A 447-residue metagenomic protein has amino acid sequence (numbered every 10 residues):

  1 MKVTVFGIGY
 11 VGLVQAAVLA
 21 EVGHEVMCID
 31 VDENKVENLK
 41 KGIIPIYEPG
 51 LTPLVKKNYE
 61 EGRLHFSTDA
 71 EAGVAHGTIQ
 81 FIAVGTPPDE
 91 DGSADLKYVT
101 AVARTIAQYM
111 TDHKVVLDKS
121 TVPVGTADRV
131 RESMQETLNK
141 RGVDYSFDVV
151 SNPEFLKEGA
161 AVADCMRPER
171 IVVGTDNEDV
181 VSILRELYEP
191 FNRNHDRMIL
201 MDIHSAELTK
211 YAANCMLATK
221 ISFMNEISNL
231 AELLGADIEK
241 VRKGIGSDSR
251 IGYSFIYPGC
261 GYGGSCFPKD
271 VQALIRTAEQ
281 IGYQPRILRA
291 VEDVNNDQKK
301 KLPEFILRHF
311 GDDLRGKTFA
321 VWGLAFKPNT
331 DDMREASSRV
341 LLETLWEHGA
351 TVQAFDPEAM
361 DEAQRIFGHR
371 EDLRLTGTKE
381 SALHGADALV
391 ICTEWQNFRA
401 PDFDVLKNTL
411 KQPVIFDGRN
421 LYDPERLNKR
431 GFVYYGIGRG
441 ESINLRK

Functional and structural regions predicted by a protein language model:
M1-K447: Structural/interface elements that position substrates and couple domains in central-metabolism enzymes
